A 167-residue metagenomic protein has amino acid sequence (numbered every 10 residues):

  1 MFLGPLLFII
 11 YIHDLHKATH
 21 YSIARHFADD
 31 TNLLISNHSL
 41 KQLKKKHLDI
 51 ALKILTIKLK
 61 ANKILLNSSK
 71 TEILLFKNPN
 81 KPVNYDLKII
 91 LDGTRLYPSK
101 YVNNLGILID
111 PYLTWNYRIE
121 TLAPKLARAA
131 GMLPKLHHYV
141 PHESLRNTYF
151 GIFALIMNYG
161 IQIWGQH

Functional and structural regions predicted by a protein language model:
M1-L7, L34-L40, P111-Y112, H137 (+1 more regions): Short, conserved non-catalytic motifs in the polymerase core
F2, N32-T56, Q166: Catalytic palm subdomain of template-directed nucleic-acid polymerases, centered on the conserved carboxylate motif
P5-L34: Active-site palm subdomain of RNA-directed nucleic acid polymerases
L7-Y11, H47-A51, L122, A129: Hydrophobic alpha-helical membrane-association signature
A18, L55-K58, N62, L155: Short alpha-helical functional segments enriched in proximate histidine and acidic residues
I23, G93-W164: Basic, alpha-helical interaction scaffolds
L40, I50, L65-K100: Short, conserved micro-motifs composed of acidic
I54, A61, S69, Y159-H167: Charged boundary/loop elements
